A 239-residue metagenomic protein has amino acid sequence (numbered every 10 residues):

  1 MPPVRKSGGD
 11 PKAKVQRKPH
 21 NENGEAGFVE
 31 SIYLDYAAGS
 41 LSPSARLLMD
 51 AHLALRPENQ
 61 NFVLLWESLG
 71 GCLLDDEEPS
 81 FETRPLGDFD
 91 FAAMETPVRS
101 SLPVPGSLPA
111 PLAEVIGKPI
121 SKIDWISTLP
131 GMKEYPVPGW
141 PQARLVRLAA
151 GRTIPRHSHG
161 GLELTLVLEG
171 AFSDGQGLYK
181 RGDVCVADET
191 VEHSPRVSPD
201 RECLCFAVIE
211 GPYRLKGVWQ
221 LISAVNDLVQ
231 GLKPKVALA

Functional and structural regions predicted by a protein language model:
M1-A38, P43-A110: Short alpha-helical interface segments
A92-P138: A short, N-terminal "cap"/entry segment at the start of jelly-roll beta-barrel domains of the cupin/DSBH fold
I120, S127-H159, E189-E192: Conserved short histidine dyad/triad with adjacent acidic residue
A149-R152, H159-D174: Glycine- and acidic-residue-biased ligand/ion/polar-headgroup-sensing regions
S158-G160, G177-Y179, V197-P199: Short glycine/proline-enriched turns and hinge-like loops at secondary-structure junctions
D174-S194: Short acidic-glycine-tyrosine-enriched beta hairpin
V191-L215: Ligand-binding loop in jelly-roll beta-barrel domains
F206-A239: Double-stranded beta-helix
